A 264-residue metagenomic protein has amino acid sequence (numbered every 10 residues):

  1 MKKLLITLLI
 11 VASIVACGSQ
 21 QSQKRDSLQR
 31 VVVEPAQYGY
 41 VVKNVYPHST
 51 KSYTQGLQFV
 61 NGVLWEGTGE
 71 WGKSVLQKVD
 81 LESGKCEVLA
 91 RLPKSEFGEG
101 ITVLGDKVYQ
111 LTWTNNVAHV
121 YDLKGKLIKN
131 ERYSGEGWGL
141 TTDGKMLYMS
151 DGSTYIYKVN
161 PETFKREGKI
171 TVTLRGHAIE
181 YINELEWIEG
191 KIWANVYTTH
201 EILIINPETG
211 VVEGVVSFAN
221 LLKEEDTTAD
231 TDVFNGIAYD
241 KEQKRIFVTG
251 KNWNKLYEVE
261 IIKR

Functional and structural regions predicted by a protein language model:
S13-A16: C-terminal motif of bacterial Sec signal peptides marking the signal peptidase cleavage site
G18-Q21: Bacterial signal peptide processing site
R30-K51, L81-E87: A short helix->beta-strand "capping" segment at the edge of beta-propeller domains
V42-P47, K85-R91, G125-E131, G168-H177 (+2 more regions): A short beta-strand motif characteristic of beta-propeller blades
K43-V75, A90-T102, W138-G139, G250-L256: Beta-strand-rich domains and repeat architectures in extracellular enzymes and scaffolds, especially beta-propellers
T50-V60, K94-L104, Y133-G144, S150 (+2 more regions): Beta-rich, blade/repeat-based domains predominating in secreted/periplasmic proteins but also intracellular
E66-E70, V108-N115, M149-S153, A194-T198 (+1 more regions): Conserved beta-strand positions in repeat-built beta-propeller and related beta-rich domains
V79-G84, D122-K126, N160-F164, N206-G210 (+1 more regions): Short loop/turn segments that connect beta-strands within beta-propeller blades
